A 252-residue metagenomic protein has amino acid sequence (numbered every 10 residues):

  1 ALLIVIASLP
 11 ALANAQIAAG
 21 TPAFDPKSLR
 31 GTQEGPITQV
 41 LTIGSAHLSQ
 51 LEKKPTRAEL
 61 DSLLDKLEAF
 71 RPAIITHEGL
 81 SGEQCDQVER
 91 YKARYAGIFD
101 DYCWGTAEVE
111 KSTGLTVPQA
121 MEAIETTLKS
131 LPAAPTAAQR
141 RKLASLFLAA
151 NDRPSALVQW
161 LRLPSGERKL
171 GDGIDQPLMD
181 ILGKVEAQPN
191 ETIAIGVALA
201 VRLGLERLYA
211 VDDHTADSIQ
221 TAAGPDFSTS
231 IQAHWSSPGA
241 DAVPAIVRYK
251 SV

Functional and structural regions predicted by a protein language model:
A1-A11: Bacterial N-terminal signal peptides
I17-Q39: N- or domain-start disorder-to-order transition segments that initiate the globular core
I37-L51, G173-D180: Acidic/histidine-rich, surface-exposed loop or edge segments in extracytoplasmic proteins
P55-K66, G82-K92: Membrane-embedded segments
R71-T76: Proline-aspartate-enriched helix->loop->beta-strand connector
H77-R94, D213-Q220: Acidic helix-start/capping segments at beta-turn-to-alpha-helix junctions
I98-G166, A242-V252: Low-complexity, serine/threonine/proline-enriched polar segments
L170-V252: Extended, H/D-rich, highly charged conserved domains that either
